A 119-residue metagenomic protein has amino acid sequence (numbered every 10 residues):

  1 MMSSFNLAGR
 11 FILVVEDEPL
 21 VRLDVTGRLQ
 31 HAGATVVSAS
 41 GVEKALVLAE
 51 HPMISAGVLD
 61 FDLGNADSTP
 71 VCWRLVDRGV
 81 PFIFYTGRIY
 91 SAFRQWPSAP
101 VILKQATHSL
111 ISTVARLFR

Functional and structural regions predicted by a protein language model:
M1-F11, W96, P100, A106-R119: Non-catalytic signal-transmission and effector/linker regions of two-component phosphorelay proteins
E16: Conserved acidic carboxylate
P19, S40-K44: Acidic phosphotransfer microenvironment of two-component signaling modules
L23-G27: Charged docking surfaces used in two-component/phosphorelay signaling
G33-S40, L48: Short hydrophobic/Thr-rich beta-strand motif most characteristic of the beta2 strand and flanking loop of CheY-like
M53-V58: Active-site beta3 strand of CheY-like receiver
L59-V76: Conserved phosphotransfer microenvironments
I83-Y85: Hydrophobic/aromatic residues positioned on beta-strands within the core alpha/beta folds
